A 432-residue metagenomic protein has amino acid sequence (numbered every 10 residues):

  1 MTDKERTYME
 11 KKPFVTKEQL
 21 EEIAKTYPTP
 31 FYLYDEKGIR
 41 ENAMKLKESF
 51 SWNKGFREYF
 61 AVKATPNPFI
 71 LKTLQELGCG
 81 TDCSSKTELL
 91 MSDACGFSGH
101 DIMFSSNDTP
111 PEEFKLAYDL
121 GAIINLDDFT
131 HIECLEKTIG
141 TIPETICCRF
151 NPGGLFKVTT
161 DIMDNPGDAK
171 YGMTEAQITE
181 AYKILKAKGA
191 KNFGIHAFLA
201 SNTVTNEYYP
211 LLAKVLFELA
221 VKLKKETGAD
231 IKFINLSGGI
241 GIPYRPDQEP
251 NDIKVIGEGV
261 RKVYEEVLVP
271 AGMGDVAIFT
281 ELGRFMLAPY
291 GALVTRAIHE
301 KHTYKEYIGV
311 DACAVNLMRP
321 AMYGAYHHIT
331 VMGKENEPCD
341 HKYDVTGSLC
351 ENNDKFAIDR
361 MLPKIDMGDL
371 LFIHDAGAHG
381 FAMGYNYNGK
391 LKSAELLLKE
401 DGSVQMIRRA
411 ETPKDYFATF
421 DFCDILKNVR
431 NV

Functional and structural regions predicted by a protein language model:
M1-E144, K183-A187, K191, K225 (+3 more regions): A charged N-terminal "starter" segment
I39, K63, S85, A117 (+6 more regions): Conserved, mostly hydrophobic/aromatic
P66-F69, P111, L155-F156, S201-T205 (+5 more regions): Flexible loop/turn segments at secondary-structure boundaries
L71, D93-A94, F114-Y118, L135-T138 (+6 more regions): Short acidic, glycine/serine/threonine-rich loops at helix termini
G80-D82, M103, N125, C147-R149 (+8 more regions): Structured core elements
G140-L155: Glycine-rich, aromatic-flanked loop segments that form ligand/cofactor-binding clefts across common enzyme folds
P152-I298: Active-site loop/helix belt of alpha/beta enzymes
L268, M273-V432: Charged (often Lys/Glu-rich) extended helix/loop segments that serve as interaction or gating elements
